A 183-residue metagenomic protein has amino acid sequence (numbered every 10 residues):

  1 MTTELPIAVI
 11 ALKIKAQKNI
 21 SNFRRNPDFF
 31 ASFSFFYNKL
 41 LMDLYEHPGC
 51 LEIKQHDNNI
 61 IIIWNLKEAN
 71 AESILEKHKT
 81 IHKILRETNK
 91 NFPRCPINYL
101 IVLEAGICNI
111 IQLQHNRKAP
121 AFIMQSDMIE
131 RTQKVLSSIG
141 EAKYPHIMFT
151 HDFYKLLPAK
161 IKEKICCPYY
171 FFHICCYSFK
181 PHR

Functional and structural regions predicted by a protein language model:
M1-G49, H182-R183: Juxtacatalytic helix/coil linker segments that couple regulatory or sensory modules to the catalytic cores
M1-T2, P120, R131-K134, G140-R183: Intrinsically disordered, glycine/charged-rich C-terminal tails and inter-domain linkers that flank nucleotidyl cyclase
Q17-I20, I60, F153-Y154: A generic structural signal for short hydrophobic patches within well-formed alpha-helices
A31-C50, I62, L66-I101, A105 (+1 more regions): Alpha-helical scaffold within the catalytic cores of cyclic-nucleotide enzymes
L51-Q55: A short pre-motif secondary-structure segment
A69-E72, I110, I123, Y144-I147: Catalytic cores and conserved motifs of cyclic dinucleotide signaling enzymes
L75, I111-G140: Catalytic-core segments of nucleotide cyclases and related cyclic-nucleotide turnover enzymes
N109-L113, L156-A159: Switch/connector loops and helix/strand junctions flanking conserved nucleotide-binding motifs in nucleotide-processing
